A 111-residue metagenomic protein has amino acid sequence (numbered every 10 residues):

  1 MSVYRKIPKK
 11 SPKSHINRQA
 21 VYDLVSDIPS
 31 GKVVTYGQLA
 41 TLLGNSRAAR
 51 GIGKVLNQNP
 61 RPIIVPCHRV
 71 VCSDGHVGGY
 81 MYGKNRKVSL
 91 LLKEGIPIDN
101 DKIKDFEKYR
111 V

Functional and structural regions predicted by a protein language model:
S2-V111: Nucleic acid-binding interface residues in structured DNA/RNA-binding domains, emphasizing the DNA-engaging scaffolds
